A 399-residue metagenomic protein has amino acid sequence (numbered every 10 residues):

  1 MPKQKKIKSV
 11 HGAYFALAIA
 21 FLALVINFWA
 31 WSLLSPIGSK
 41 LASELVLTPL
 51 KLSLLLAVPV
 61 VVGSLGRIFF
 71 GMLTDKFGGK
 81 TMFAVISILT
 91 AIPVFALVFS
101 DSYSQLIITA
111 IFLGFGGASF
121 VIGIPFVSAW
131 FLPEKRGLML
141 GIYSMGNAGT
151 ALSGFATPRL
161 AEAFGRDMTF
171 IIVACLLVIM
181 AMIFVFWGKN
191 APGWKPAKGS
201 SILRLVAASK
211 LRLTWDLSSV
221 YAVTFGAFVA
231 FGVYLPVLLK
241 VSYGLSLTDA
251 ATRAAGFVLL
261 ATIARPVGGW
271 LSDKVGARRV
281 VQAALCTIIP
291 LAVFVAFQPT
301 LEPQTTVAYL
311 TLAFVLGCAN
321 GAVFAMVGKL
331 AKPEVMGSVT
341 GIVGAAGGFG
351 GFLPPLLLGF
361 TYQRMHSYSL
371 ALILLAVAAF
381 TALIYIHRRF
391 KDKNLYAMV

Functional and structural regions predicted by a protein language model:
L34-S35, L213-T262, P266: Extracytoplasmic gate region of multi-pass secondary transporters
L65-Y103: Conserved MFS/SLC helix-loop-helix module at the cytosolic interface between two early adjacent transmembrane helices
K76-I86, D273-C286: Cytoplasmic membrane-interface "Motif A"-like loop-to-helix N-cap segments of 12-TM Major Facilitator Superfamily
T109-G146: Cytoplasmic helix-loop-helix junction between adjacent transmembrane helices in 12-TM secondary transporters
G137-F155, G344-P354: Glycine-rich segments within core transmembrane alpha-helices of 12-TM secondary carriers
I142-G188, Y234: Helix-loop-helix hairpin linking two adjacent transmembrane segments in secondary transporters
G276-M326: C-terminal transmembrane helical hairpin of 12-TM major facilitator-type secondary transporters
L330-S367: A late C-terminal transmembrane helix in Major Facilitator Superfamily
